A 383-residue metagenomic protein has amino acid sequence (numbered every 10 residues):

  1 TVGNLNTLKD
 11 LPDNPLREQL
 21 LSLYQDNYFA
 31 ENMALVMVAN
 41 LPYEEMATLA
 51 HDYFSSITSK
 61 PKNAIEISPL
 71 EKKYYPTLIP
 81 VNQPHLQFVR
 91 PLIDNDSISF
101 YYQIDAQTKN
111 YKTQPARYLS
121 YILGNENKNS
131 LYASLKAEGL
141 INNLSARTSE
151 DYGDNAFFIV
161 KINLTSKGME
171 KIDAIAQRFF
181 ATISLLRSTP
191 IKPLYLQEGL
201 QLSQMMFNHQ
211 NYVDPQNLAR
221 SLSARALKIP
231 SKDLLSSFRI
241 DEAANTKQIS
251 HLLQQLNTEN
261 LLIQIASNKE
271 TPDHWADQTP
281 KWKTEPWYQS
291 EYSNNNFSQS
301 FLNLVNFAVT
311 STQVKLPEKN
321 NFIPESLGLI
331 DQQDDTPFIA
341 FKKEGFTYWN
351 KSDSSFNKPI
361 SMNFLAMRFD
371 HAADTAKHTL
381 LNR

Functional and structural regions predicted by a protein language model:
T1-L70, I93-S99, I104-P115, Y121 (+3 more regions): Charge-rich, well-structured scaffold segments of protease-associated domains
L21-D26, N82-R90, L252-L253, F346-D353: Short, surface-exposed beta-strand/loop micro-motifs that present aromatic residues
I67-Q83: Signature of N6-adenine DNA methyltransferases within the class I
I79-V89, Q204-N211: Short, low-order "capping/linker" segments at domain edges
L92-N95, F338-R383: Active-site-adjacent "gating/activation" loops or surface patches in catalytic cores
